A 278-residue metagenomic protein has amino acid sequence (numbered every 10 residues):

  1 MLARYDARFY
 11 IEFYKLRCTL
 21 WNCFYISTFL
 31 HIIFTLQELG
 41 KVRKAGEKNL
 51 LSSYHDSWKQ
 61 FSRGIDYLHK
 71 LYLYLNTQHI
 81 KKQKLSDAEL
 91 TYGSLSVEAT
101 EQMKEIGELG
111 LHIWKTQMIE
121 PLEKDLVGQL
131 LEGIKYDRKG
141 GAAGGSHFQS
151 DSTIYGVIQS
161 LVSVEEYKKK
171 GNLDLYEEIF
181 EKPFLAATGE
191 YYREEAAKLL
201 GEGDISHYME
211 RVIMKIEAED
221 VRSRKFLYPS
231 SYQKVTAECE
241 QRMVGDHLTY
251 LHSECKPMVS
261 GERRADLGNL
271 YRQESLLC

Functional and structural regions predicted by a protein language model:
M1-C278: Eukaryotic scaffold/interaction segments
